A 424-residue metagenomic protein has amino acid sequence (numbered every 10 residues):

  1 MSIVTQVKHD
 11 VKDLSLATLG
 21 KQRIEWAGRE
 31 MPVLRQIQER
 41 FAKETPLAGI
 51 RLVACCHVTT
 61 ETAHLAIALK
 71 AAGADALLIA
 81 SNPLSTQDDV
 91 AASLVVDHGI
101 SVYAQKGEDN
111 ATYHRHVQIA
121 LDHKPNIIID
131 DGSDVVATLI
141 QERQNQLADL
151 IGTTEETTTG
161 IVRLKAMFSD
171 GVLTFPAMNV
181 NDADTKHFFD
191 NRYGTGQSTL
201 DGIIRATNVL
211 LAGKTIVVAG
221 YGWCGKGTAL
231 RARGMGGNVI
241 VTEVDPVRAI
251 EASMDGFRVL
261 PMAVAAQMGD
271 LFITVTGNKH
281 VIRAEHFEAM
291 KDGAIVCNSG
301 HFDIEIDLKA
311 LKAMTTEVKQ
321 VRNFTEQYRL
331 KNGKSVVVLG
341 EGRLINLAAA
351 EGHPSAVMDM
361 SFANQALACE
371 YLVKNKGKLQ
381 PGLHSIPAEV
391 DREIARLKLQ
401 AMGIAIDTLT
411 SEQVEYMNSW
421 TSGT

Functional and structural regions predicted by a protein language model:
S2-L47, A80-K214: Glycine/serine-rich phosphate-binding loop and adjoining beta1-alpha1 elements at the start of nucleotide-handling
I3, D13-L16, Q22, I50 (+5 more regions): Ligand-binding pocket scaffold of soluble enzyme catalytic domains
V4-K8, S15-V33, L47-R51, T59 (+3 more regions): Adenosine-phosphate binding glycine-rich loop
A54-T62, N82-T86, S133-V135, W223: Gly/Ser/Thr-rich loops at beta-strand to alpha-helix junctions that form or flank small-molecule/cofactor-binding
C56-G73, D190, G194-M268, T274-K279: Glycine-rich phosphate/diphosphate-binding loop of Rossmann-like nucleotide-binding domains
A74-Q87, I240-T242: Short internal beta-strands
A80, I127-G132, Q144-T159, N278 (+3 more regions): ADP-ribose/adenylate-binding Rossmann-like module
L121-D122, L211, A263-G269, F287-K291: A short, aliphatic-rich alpha-helical micro-motif
